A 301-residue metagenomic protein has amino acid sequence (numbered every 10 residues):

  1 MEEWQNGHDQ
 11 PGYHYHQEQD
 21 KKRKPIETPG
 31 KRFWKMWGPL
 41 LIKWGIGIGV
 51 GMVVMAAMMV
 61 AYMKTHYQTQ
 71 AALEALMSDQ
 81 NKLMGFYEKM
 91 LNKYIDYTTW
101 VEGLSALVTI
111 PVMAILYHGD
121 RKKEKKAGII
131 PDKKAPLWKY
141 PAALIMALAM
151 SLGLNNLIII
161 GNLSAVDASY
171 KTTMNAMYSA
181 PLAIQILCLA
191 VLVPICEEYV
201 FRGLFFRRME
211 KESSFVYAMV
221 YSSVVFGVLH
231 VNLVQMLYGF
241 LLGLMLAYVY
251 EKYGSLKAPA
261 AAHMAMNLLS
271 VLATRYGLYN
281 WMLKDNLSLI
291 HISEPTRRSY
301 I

Functional and structural regions predicted by a protein language model:
M1-T28, E294-T296: Low-complexity, intrinsically disordered extramembrane tails and loops of integral membrane proteins
G30-G45, I130-L144: Alpha-helical transmembrane segments and their helix-start/interface "positive-inside/aromatic belt" motifs in integral
I46-G119: Alpha-helical transmembrane segments in multi-pass membrane proteins
M52, S223, Q235-S288: Functionally important transmembrane alpha-helices
Y62, Y67-L76, Q80, E88-D96 (+3 more regions): Juxtamembrane helix-loop-helix connectors linking adjacent transmembrane helices in multi-pass membrane enzymes
C196-Y221, Y248-S255: Membrane-interface helix/loop boundary segments of multi-pass membrane proteins
F215-H230, M264: Small-polar-interrupted transmembrane alpha-helices in polytopic inner-membrane proteins
I290-I301: Single conserved hydrophobic/aromatic residue that forms the stacking wall/gate of nucleotide- or nucleobase-binding
